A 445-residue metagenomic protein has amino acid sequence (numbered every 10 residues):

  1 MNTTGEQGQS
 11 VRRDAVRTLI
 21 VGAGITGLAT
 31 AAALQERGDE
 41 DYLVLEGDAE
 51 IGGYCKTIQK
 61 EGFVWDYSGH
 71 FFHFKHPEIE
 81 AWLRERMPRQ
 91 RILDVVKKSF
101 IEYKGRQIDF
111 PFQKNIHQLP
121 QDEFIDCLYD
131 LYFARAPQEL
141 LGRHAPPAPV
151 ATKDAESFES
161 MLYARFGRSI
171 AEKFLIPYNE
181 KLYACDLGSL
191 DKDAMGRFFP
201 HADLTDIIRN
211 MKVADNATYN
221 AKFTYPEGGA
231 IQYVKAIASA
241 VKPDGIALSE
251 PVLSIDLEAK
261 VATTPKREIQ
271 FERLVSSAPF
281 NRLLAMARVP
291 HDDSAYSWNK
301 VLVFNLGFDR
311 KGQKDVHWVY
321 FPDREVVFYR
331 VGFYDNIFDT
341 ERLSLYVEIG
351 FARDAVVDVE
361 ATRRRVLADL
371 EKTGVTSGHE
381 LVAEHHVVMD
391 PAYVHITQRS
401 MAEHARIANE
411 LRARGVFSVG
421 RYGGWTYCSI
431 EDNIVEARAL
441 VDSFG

Functional and structural regions predicted by a protein language model:
T4-G5, S10-V11, Y54-T57, P111-F112 (+1 more regions): Conserved flavin/dinucleotide-binding core of flavoenzymes
V16-V44: N-terminal Rossmann-like FAD-binding beta1-loop-alpha1 element of flavoenzymes
T26, E50, N281: Conserved Rossmann-like nucleotide-cofactor binding loop
Q35-K60: Glycine-rich FAD pyrophosphate-binding loop
R37, E250-G374, E403-R406: Mid-domain catalytic core of redox enzymes that form a hydrophobic substrate pocket/lid adjacent to a catalytic redox
E61-P147: Dinucleotide-binding Rossmann-like beta1-alpha1 core, especially the glycine-rich loop that anchors the ADP
D94-V96, L248-E250, G420: Short loop/edge segments at beta-strand edges and connector loops that shape dinucleotide/nucleotide cofactor-binding
H117, F124, Y129, F133 (+1 more regions): Active-site/ligand-binding neighborhood in enzyme catalytic cores
